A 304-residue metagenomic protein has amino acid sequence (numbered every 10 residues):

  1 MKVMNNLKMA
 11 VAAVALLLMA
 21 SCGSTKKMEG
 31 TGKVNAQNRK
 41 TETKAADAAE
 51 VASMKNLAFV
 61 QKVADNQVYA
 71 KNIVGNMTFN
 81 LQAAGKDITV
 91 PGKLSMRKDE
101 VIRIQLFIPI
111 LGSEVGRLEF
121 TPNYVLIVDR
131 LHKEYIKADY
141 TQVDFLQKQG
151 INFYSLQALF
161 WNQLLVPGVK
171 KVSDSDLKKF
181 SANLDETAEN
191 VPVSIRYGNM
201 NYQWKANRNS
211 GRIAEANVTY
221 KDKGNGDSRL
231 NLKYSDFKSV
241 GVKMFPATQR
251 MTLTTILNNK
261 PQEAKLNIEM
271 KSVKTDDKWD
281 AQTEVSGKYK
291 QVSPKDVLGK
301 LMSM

Functional and structural regions predicted by a protein language model:
K2-V11: Bacterial N-terminal signal peptides that target proteins for export
L18-S21: C-terminal motif of bacterial Sec signal peptides marking the signal peptidase cleavage site
G23-K86, P294-M304: N-terminal leader/targeting segments and the immediate start of mature chains
G23-M28, K171-K288: Gly/Pro-enriched, hydrophobic low-complexity segments that function as extracytoplasmic propeptides/linkers
L57-F59, R130-Y202: Flexible, processing/modification-adjacent segments and terminal tails in exported/periplasmic/extracellular proteins
D65-I73, A83-I88, S95-R97, L118 (+2 more regions): Edge/loop elements at the starts and ends of beta-strands within beta-rich repeat scaffolds
K71-F79, V90-L94, E100-L106, G116-L118 (+6 more regions): One face of beta-strands
V101-Y154, A158, Q291-P294: An acidic-aromatic
